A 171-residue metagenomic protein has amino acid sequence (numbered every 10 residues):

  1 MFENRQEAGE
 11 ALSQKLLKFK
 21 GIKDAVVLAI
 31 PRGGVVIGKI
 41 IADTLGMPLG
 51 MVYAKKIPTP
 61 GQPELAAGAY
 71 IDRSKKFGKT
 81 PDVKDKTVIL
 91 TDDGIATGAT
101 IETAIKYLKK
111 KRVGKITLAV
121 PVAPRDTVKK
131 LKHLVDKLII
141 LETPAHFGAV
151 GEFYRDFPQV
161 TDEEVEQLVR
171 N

Functional and structural regions predicted by a protein language model:
M1-N171: PRPP-associated nucleotide enzymes
